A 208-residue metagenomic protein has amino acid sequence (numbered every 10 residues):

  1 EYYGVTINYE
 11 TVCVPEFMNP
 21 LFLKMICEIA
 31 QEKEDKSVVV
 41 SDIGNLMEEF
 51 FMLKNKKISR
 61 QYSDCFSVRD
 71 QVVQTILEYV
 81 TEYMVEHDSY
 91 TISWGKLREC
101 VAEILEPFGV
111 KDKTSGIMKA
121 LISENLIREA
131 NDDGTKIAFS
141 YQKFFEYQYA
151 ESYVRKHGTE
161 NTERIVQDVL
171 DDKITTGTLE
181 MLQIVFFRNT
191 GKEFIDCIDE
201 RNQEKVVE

Functional and structural regions predicted by a protein language model:
E1-K156, R164-D171: Extended hydrophobic
E106, D133, E151-E208: Extended amphipathic alpha-helical scaffold segments
